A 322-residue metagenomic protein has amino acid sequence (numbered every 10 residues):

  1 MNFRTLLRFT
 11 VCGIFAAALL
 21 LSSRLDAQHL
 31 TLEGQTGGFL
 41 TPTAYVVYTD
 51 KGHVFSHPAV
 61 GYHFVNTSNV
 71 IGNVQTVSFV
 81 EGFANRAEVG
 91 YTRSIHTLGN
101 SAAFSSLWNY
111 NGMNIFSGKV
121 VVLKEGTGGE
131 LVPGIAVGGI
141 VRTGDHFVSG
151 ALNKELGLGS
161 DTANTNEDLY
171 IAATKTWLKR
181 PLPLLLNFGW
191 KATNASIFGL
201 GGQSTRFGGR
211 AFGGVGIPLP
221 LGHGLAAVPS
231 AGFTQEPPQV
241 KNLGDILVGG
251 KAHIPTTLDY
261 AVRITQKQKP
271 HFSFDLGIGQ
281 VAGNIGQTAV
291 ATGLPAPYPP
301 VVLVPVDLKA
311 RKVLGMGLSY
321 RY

Functional and structural regions predicted by a protein language model:
A27-L169, W177, L247: Transmembrane beta-barrel domains of Gram-negative outer membranes and organellar outer membranes
V54-V60, Q75, N85-A87, N114 (+8 more regions): Outer-envelope beta-barrel architecture signal
Y62, V77-E81, F116-V122, I171-K175 (+4 more regions): Residues on the lipid-exposed face of transmembrane beta-strands in outer-membrane beta-barrel proteins
F64-S68, R93-G99, V122, G139-D145 (+7 more regions): Transmembrane beta-strands of outer-membrane beta-barrel pores
F83-N85, K119-P133, T174-K179, I217-L221 (+4 more regions): Outer-membrane beta-barrel proteins
S101-S106, F147-E155, I197-S204, Q239-H253 (+1 more regions): Outer-membrane beta-barrel translocator domains and adjoining extracellular loop/strand segments of Gram-negative
I115-G118, V122, Q280, A291-Y322: Outer-membrane beta-barrel "beta-signal"
L158-G250, T256-T257: Detector for outer-membrane/organellar transmembrane beta-barrel domains, recognizing the amphipathic beta-strand
